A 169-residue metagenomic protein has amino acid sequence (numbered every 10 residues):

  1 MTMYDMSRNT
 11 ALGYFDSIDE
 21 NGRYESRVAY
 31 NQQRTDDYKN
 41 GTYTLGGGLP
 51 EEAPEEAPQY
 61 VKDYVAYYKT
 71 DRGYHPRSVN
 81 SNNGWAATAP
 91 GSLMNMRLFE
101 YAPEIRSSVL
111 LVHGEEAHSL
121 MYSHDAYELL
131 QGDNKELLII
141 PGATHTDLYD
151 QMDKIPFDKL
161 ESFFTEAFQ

Functional and structural regions predicted by a protein language model:
M1-D71: Alpha/beta-hydrolase-fold enzymes
M6-S7, N83-Y101, S107: Active-site nucleophile elbow and catalytic-triad environment of alpha/beta-hydrolase enzymes
T10, Y122-S123, M152: Residues at alpha-helix caps and immediate loop-helix transition turns in enzyme cores, especially N- and C-cap
Y67-T88: Flexible internal linker/loop segments at domain or repeat junctions
I105, L111-H113: Short beta-strand/loop motif that positions the catalytic acidic residue of the alpha/beta-hydrolase fold
G114-A117, G142-T144: Acidic beta-to-alpha connecting loop that harbors the catalytic carboxylate
E115-E136: Conserved loop-alpha-helix segment in the C-terminal half of the alpha/beta-hydrolase fold that carries the catalytic
P141-Q169: Catalytic active-site module of serine/aspartate enzymes centered on a nucleophile-bearing elbow/loop
